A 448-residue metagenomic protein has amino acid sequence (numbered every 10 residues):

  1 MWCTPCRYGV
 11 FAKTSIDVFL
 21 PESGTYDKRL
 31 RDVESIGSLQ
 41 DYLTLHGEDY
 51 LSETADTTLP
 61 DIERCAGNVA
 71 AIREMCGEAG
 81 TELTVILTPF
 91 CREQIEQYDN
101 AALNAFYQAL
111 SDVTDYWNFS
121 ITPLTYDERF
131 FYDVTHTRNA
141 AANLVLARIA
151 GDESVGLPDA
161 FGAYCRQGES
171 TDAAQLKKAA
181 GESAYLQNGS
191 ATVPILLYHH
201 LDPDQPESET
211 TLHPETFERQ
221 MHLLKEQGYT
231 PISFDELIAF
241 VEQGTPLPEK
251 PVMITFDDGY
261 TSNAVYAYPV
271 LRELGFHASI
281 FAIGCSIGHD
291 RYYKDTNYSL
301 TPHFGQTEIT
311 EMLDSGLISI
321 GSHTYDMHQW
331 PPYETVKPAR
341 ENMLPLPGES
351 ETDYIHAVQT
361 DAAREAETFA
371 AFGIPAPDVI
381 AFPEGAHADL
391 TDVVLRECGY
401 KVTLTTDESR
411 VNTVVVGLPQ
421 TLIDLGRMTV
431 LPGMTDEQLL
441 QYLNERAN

Functional and structural regions predicted by a protein language model:
M1, E249, N263-Y266: Membrane-embedded segments
M1-R73, Y164-E182: Secreted/periplasmic serine-hydrolase-like ester/acetyl group-modifying domain
H46-E63, R92, I254, H289-Y298 (+1 more regions): Surface-exposed cleft-lining segments at the edges of enzyme active sites
A66-I72, N100-A105, L237-F240, A264-A267 (+3 more regions): Alpha-helical scaffolding within the catalytic cores of extracellular/periplasmic polymer-degrading hydrolases
D99-S183, V415-N448: C-terminal regions of proteins
T114-L124, I283, I287, N342-E351 (+2 more regions): His/Asp/Glu-enriched short active-site or ligand-binding loop at hydrolase and phosphoryl-transfer sites
E128-F131, A191-L196, H200-D204, K250-V252 (+2 more regions): Metal-dependent polysaccharide deacetylase catalytic core of the NodB/CE4 family, i.e., the active-site-bearing domain
A184-V252, T413, G417, I423-L431 (+1 more regions): N-terminal pre-catalytic segment of deacetylase/amide-hydrolase enzymes
